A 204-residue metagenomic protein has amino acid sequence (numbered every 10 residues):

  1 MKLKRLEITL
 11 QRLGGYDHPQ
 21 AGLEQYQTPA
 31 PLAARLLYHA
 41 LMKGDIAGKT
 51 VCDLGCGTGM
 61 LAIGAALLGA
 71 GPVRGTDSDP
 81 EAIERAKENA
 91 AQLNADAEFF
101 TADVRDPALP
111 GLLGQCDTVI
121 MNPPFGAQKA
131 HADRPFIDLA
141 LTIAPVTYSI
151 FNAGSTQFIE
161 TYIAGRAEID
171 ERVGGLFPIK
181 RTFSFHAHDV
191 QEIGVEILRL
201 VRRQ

Functional and structural regions predicted by a protein language model:
M1-Q204: Class I S-adenosyl-L-methionine-dependent methyltransferase catalytic core
